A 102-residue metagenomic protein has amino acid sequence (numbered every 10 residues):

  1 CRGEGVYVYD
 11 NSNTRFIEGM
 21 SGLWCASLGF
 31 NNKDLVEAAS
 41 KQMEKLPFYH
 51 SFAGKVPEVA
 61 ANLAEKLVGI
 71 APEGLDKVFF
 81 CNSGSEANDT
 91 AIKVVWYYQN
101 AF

Functional and structural regions predicted by a protein language model:
C1-E4: Short, small/polar residue-rich loop motifs at catalytic or cofactor-binding pockets
D10-N11: Short, acidic, Ser/Thr-enriched surface-loop or helix-capping motifs
R15-F102: Glycine-rich loop-to-alpha-helix module at the N-terminal edge of alpha/beta enzyme cores
